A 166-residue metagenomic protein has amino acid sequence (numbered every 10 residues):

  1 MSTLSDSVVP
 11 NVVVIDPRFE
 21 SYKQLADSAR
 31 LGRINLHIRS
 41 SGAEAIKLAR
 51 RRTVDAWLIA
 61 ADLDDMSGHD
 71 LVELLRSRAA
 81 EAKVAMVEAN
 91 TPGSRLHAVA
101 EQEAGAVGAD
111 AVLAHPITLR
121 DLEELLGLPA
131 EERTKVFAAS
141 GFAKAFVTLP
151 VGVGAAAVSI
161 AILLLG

Functional and structural regions predicted by a protein language model:
P17, V87-S94, P116: Conserved active-site segment of CheY-like receiver
R18-H37: Two-component/phosphorelay signaling modules centered on CheY-like receiver
D27-A29, L48, E103: Alpha-helical interaction/dimerization surfaces of two-component signaling modules
I38-A56: Acidic, metal-coordinating helix/loop segments flanking the phosphotransfer/catalytic sites of two-component signaling
V54, G68, V99-V112: As written
D55-S77, E81, A89-N90, S94-H97: Conserved phosphotransfer microenvironments
L113-L126: C-terminal output helix
E131-L165: CheY-like receiver
